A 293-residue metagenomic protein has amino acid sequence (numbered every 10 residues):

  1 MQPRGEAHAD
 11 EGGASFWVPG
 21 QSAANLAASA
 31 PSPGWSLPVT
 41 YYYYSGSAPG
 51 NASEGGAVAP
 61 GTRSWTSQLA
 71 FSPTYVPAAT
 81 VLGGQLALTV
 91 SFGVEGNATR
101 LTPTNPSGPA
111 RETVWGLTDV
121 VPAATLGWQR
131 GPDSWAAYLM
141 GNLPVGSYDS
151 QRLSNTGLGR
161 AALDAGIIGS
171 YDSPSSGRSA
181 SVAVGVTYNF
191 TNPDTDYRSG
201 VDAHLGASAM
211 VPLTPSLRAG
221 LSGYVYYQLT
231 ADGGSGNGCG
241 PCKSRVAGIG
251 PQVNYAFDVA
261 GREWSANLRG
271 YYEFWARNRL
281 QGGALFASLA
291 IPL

Functional and structural regions predicted by a protein language model:
D10-G12, L26-G34, A78-A87, Q129-W135 (+4 more regions): Short loop/turn motifs that connect adjacent beta-strands in outer-membrane beta-barrel proteins
E11-F16, Y43-Q68, P103-T113: Surface-exposed strand-loop-strand hairpins of Gram-negative outer-membrane beta-barrel proteins
G13, G50, G56, D194-L293: Outer membrane beta-barrel transmembrane domains
A28, V39-Y41, F71-P77, P122-W128 (+7 more regions): Residues on the lipid-exposed face of transmembrane beta-strands in outer-membrane beta-barrel proteins
P33, R63-F71, R111-V120, G157-L163 (+3 more regions): Residues that define the transmembrane beta-barrel architecture of outer-membrane proteins
W35-V39, G84-F92, P122, W135-G141 (+7 more regions): Transmembrane beta-strands of outer-membrane beta-barrel proteins
T40-Y44, S91-N97, M140-P144, G185-N189 (+3 more regions): Outer-membrane beta-barrel pore domains and translocons
A87-L88, G93-S199, P241-K243: Outer-membrane pore/translocation modules
